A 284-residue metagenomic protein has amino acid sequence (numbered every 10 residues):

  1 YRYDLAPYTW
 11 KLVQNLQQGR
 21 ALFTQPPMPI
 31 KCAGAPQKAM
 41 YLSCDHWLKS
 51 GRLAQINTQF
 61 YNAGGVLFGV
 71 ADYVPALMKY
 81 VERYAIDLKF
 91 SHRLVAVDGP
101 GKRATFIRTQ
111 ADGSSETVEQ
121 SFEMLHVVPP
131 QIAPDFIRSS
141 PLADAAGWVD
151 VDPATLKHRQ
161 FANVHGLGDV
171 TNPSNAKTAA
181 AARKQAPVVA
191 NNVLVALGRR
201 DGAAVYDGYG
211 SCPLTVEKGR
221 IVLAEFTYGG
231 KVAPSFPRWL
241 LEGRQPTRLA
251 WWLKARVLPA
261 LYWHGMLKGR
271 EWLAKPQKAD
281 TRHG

Functional and structural regions predicted by a protein language model:
Y1-Q17, S121-K184, V195: FAD-site-proximal beta/loop scaffold in flavoenzymes
Y1-R52, P153-A154: Glycine-rich dinucleotide-binding loop and its adjacent helix/turn
L22, N57-Q59, H165: A structural signal for isolated positions on well-ordered beta-strands in alpha/beta enzyme cores
P27-A71, P276, T281-H283: Beta1-alpha1 glycine-rich phosphate/pyrophosphate-binding loop at the start of Rossmann-like nucleotide-binding domains
L48-A146: A Rossmann-like FAD-binding core segment of flavoenzymes
G147-H165, V216-F236: FAD-binding beta-loop-beta segment adjacent to the flavin cofactor pocket
L167-V216, L223-E225: A conserved FAD-binding loop/helix module that cradles the flavin
L223-G284: C-terminal auxiliary extensions adjacent to catalytic cores
